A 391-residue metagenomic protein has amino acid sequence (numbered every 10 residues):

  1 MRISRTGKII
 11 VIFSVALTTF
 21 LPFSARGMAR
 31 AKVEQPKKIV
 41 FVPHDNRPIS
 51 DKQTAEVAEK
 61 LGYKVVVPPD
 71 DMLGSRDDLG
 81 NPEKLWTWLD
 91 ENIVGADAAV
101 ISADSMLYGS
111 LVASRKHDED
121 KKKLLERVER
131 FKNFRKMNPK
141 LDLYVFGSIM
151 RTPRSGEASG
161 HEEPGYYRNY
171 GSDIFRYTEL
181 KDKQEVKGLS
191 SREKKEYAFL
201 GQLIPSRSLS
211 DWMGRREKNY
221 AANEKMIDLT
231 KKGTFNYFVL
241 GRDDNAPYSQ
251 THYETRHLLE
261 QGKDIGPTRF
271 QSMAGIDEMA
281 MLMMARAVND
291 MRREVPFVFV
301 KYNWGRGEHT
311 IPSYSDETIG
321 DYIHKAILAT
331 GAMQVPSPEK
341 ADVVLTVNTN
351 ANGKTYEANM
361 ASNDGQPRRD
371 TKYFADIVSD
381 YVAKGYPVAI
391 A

Functional and structural regions predicted by a protein language model:
R2-V11: Bacterial N-terminal signal peptides that target proteins for export
V11-P22: Bacterial N-terminal signal peptides
P22-A31: Signal peptide processing junction and immediate N-terminal pro/mature segment of secreted/exported proteins
K32-A391: An N-terminal assembly and electron-transfer interface module characteristic of large anaerobic redox and radical
